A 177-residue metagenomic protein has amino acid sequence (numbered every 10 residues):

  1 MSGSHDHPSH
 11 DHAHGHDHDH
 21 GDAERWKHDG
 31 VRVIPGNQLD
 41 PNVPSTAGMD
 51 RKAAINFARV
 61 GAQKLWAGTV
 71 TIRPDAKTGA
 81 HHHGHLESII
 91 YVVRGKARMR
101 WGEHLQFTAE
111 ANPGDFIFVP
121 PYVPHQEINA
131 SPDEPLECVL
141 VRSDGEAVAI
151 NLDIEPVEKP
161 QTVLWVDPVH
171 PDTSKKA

Functional and structural regions predicted by a protein language model:
S2-K64, G79, D153-A177: A short, N-terminal "cap"/entry segment at the start of jelly-roll beta-barrel domains of the cupin/DSBH fold
D50-A53, G68-G84: Conserved short histidine dyad/triad with adjacent acidic residue
R59-V60, H85, H104, P132-D133: Short strand-connecting beta-turns/loops that link adjacent beta-strands
K64-L65, H83, A111, A130-P132: Short glycine/proline-enriched turns and hinge-like loops at secondary-structure junctions
A67-V70, I89, F118, D133-I150: A short hydrophobic beta-strand segment most commonly corresponding to one strand of the jelly-roll/cupin
R73-D75, W101, A111-S131, V141-S143: Conserved metal-binding segment of the jelly-roll/cupin
K77, H85-P113, V123: A short beta-strand-loop-beta hairpin characteristic of the jelly-roll/cupin
Q106, P132-E134, D153-P156: Short, glycine/charged-enriched secondary-structure capping and boundary segments
